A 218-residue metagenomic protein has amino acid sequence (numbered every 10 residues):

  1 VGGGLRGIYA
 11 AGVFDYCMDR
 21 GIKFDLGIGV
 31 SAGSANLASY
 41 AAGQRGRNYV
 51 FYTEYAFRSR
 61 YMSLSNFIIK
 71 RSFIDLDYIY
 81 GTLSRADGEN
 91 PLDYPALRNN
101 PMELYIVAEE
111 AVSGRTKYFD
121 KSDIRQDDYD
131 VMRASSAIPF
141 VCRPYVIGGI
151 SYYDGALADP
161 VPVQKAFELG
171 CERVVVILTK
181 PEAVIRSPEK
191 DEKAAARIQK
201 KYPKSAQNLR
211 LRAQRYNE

Functional and structural regions predicted by a protein language model:
V1-A86, D120-A134, V175-L178, E182-D191: Patatin-like phospholipase
G2, P101, G148-G149, E192-A194: Residue-level signal for tight coil/turn positions that link beta-strands
N36, N48, N66, N90 (+3 more regions): Detector for Asparagine
I68-R186: Active-site-adjacent alpha/beta core region of enzyme catalytic domains
K190-Y216: Acidic, Ser/Thr-rich peripheral helices and adjacent loops at domain boundaries
